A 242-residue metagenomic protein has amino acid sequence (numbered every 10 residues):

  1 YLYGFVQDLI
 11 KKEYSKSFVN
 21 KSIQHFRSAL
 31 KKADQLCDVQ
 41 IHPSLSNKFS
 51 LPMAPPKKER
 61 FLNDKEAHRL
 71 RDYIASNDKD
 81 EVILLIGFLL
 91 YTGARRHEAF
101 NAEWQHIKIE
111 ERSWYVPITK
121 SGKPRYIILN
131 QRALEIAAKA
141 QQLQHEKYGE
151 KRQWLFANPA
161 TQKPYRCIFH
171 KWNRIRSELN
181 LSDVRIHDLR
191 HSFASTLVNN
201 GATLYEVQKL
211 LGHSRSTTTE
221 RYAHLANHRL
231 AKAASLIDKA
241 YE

Functional and structural regions predicted by a protein language model:
Y1-K31, Q35-I41, P56, N77-K79 (+3 more regions): N-terminal core-binding DNA-recognition domain of tyrosine site-specific recombinases/integrases
K16, N20-S22, Q35-R96, F100-N101 (+6 more regions): Basic, Lys/Arg- and aromatic-enriched nucleic-acid-binding interface segment
S17, Q35, L84-G87, Y91-E98 (+3 more regions): C-terminal catalytic core of tyrosine-transesterase DNA break-rejoin enzymes
F26-D34, A137-A140, L197, G201 (+1 more regions): Hydrophobic recognition helices of helix-based DNA-binding modules
S44, R69-Y73, R125-Q131, E135 (+2 more regions): DNA/chromatin major-groove-contacting recognition/catalytic segments
F61, I118-G122, L211-L236: Catalytic-site neighborhood detector that most strongly recognizes the C-terminal catalytic loop/helix of tyrosine
H106-S113, S182-D183, A202-R221, K232: Short, polar N-cap/turn motifs at the start of nucleic acid-interacting alpha helices
E111, N130-S182: Active-site/catalytic core of tyrosine-dependent DNA strand-transfer enzymes
